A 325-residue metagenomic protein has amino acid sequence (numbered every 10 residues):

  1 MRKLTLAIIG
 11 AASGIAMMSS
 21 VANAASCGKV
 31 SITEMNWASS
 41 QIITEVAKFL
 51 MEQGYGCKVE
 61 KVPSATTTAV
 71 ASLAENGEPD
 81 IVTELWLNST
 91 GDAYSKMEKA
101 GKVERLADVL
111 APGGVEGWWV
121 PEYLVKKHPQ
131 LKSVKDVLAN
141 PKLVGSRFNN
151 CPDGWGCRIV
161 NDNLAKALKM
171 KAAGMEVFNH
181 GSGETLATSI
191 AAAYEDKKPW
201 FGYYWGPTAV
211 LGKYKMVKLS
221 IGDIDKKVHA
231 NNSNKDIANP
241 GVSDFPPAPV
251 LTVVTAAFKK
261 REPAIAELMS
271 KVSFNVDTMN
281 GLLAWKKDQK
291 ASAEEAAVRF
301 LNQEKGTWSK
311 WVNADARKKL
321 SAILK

Functional and structural regions predicted by a protein language model:
A22-I32, A139-S146, S309-W311, K325: Immediate post-signal peptide segment of exported/extracytoplasmic ligand-binding proteins
A25-S39, C57-V62, G145-N149, M269: Short, well-ordered beta-strand elements
G28, S39, L164-A173, H180-K197 (+3 more regions): An extracytoplasmic/periplasmic, membrane-proximal ligand-sensing/linker region
S39-C57: Short, polar/charged alpha-helical segment
A71-L73, P79-T83, G154-N234: Ligand-binding pocket segment of bilobal, Venus flytrap-like solute-binding proteins
K102-P152: A conserved helix-loop-strand patch within extracytoplasmic ligand-binding domains of the periplasmic binding
E116-K126, P249-R261, A284-W285: A bilobed periplasmic-binding-protein/Venus flytrap-type ligand-binding module shared by bacterial periplasmic
T208-S273: C-terminal lobe and pocket-closing loops of periplasmic/extracytoplasmic Venus-flytrap solute-binding proteins
